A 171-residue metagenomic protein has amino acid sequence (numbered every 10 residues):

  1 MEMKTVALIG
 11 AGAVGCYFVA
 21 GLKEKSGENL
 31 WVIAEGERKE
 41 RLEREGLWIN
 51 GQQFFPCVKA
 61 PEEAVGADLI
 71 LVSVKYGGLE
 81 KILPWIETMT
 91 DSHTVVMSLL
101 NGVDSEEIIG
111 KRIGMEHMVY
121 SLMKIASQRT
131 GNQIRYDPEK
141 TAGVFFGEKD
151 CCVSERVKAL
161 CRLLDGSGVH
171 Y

Functional and structural regions predicted by a protein language model:
M1-F55: NAD(P)+-binding Rossmann beta1-loop-alpha1 motif at the extreme N-terminus of oxidoreductases
K4, E28, T94, E116-H117 (+1 more regions): A structural micro-motif
K4-T5, D68, A142: Nucleotide donor/acceptor-binding cores
A7, L30-W31, M97, V119 (+1 more regions): A structural signal for isolated positions on well-ordered beta-strands in alpha/beta enzyme cores
R38-E43, E106-E107, S154: Short, charged/polar "capping" segments at the starts of alpha-helices and the immediately preceding loops
G51-R135: Rossmann-like NAD(P)(H) cofactor-binding subdomain of soluble oxidoreductases
T88-M89, M115-H117, N132-Y171: Internal alpha-helical scaffold of NAD(P)-dependent oxidoreductase catalytic cores
